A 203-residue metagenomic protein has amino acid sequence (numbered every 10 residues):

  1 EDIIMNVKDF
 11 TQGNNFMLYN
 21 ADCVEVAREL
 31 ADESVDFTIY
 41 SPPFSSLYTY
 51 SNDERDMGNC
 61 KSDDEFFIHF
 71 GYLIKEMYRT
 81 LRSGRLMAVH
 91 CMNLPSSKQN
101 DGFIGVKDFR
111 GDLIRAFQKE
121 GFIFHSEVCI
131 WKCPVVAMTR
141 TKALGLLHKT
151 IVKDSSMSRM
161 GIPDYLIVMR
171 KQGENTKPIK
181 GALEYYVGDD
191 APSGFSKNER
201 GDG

Functional and structural regions predicted by a protein language model:
E1-G203: Core catalytic lobe of class I
